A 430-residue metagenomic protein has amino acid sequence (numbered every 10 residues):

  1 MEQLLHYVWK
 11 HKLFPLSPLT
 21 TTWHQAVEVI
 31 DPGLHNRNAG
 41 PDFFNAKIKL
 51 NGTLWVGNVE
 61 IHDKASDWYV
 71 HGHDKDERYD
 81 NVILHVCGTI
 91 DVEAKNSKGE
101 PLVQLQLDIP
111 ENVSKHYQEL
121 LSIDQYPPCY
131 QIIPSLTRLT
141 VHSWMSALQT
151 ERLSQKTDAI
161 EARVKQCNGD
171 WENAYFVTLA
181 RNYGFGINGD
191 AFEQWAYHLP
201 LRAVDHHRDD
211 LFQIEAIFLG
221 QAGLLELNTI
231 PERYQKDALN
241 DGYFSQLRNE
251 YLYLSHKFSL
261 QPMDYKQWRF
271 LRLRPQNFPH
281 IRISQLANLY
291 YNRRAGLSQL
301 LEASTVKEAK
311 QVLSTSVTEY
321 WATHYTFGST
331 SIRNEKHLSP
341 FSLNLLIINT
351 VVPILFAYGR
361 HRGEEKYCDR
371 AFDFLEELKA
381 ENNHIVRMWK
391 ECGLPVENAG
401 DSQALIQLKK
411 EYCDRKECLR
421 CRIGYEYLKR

Functional and structural regions predicted by a protein language model:
M1-L5: Low-complexity, highly charged intrinsically disordered N-terminal segments that act as targeting/localization
Y7-S66, Y79: N-terminal ordered "arm"
P32-R37, N45-L50, W68-K75, I90-N96 (+2 more regions): Catalytic micro-motifs at enzyme active sites that drive phosphoryl/nucleotidyl and oxygen chemistry
H62-S66, T89, P110, E426: An acidic- and aromatic-residue-enriched active-site/binding cleft used to recognize and process polar
K64-V86: Mg2+/Mn2+-dependent nuclease catalytic core
D80-V82, V86-W144: Compact, glycine/acidic-enriched structural inserts
Q149-A404, E417: Hydrophobic, aromatic-lined core segments that form the binding pocket/scaffold for planar heteroaromatic ligands
Q403-R430: Cysteine-cluster motifs in flexible loop/terminal segments that predominantly coordinate metals
